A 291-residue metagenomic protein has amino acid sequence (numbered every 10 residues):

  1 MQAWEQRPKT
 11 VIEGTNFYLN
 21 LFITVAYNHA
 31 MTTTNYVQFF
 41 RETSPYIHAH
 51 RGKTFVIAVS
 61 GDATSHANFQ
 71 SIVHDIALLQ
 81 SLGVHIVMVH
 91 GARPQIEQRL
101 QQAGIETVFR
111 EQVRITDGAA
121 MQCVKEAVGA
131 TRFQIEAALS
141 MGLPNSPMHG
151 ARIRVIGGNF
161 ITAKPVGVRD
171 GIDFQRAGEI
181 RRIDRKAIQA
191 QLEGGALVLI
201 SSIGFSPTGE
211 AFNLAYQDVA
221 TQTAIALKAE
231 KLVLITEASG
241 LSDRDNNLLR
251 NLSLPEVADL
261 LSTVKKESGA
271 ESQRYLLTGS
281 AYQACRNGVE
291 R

Functional and structural regions predicted by a protein language model:
I12, N20-Y27: Short, positively charged and aromatic/hydrophobic N-terminal segments
M31-V87: N-terminal glycine-/serine-/threonine-rich phosphate-binding loop
T54-A58, V87, L197-S201, V233-I235: Structural motif
N68-H74, Q98-T107: Glycine-rich loop at the start of a catalytic domain that most often binds anionic cofactors/ligands
F69-I72, D117-P147, R185, L199-I225 (+1 more regions): Polyanion-binding loop/helix "lid" in catalytic or ligand-binding cores
Q101-L199: Ligand-binding beta-strand-loop-alpha-helix segment within the catalytic cores of soluble metabolic enzymes
L227-D245, R291: Glycine-rich phosphate/pyrophosphate-binding loops and their adjacent beta-strand/loop elements at enzyme active sites
